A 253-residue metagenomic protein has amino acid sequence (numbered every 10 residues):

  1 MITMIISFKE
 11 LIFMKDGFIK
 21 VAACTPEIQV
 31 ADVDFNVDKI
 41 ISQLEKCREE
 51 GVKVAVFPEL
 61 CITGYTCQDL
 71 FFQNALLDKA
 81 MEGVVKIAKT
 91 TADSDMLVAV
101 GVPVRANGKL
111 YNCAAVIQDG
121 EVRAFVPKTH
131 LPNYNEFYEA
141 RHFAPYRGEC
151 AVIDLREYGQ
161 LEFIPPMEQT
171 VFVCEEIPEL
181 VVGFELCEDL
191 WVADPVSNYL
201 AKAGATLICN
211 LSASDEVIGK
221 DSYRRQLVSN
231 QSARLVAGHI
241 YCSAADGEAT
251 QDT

Functional and structural regions predicted by a protein language model:
I2-T253: Enzyme catalytic cores with a strong preference for nitrogen-chemistry domains
